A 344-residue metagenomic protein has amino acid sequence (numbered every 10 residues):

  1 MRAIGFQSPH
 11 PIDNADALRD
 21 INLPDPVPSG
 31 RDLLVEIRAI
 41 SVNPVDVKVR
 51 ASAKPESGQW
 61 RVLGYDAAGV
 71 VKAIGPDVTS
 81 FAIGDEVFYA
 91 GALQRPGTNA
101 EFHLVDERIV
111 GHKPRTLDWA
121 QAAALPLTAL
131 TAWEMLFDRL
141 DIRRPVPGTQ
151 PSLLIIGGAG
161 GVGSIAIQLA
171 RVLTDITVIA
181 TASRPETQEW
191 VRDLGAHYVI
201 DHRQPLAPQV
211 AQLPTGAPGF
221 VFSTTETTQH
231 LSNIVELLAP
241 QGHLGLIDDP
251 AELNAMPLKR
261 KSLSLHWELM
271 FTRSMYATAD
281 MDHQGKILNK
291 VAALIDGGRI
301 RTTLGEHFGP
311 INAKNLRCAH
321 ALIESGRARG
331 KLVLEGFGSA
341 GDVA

Functional and structural regions predicted by a protein language model:
P24-S41, A51-P96: Glycine-rich beta-strand-centered segment in the early N-terminal region that forms part of a ligand/cofactor-binding
Q94-E107: A structural motif shared across PLP-dependent enzymes of the aminotransferase-like
T98-N99, A182-W190, E252-A255: Short, glycine/polar-rich helix-capping loops at beta-to-alpha or helix-loop-helix junctions that flank or form
A120: C-terminal boundary of histidine-terminating zinc-finger modules
L125-Q204: Mid-domain Rossmann-like dinucleotide-binding core that forms the NAD(H)/NADP(H) cofactor-binding site
R144-V146, V199-E268: Glycine-rich cofactor phosphate-binding loops and adjacent beta1-alpha1 units of small-molecule cofactor enzyme domains
P257-H307: C-terminal substrate-binding/catalytic core of Rossmann-like NAD(P)-dependent dehydrogenases/reductases
A293-E306, R317-A344: C-terminal capping/lid region of NAD(P)-dependent oxidoreductase domains
